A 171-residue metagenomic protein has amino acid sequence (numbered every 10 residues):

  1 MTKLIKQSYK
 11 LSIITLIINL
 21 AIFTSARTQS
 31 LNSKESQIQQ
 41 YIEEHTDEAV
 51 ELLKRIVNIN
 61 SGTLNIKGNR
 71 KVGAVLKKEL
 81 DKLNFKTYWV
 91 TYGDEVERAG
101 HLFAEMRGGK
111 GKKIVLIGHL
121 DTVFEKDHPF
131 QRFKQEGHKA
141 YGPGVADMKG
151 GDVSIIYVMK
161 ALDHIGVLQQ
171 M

Functional and structural regions predicted by a protein language model:
T2-I13: Bacterial N-terminal signal peptides that target proteins for export
Y9, I18, A146-M148: Residue-level micro-sites within transmembrane alpha helices that shape and flank functional polar/acidic positions
S12-I22: Bacterial N-terminal signal peptides
T24-T28: Sec/Tat signal peptide C-region and signal peptidase I cleavage site
S30-P143, H164-Q170: Acidic/His- and Gly-rich active-site-bordering loop/insert found across diverse amide/peptide-bond hydrolases
M148-M171: Acidic/histidine-rich catalytic neighborhood of metal-dependent amide-processing enzymes
